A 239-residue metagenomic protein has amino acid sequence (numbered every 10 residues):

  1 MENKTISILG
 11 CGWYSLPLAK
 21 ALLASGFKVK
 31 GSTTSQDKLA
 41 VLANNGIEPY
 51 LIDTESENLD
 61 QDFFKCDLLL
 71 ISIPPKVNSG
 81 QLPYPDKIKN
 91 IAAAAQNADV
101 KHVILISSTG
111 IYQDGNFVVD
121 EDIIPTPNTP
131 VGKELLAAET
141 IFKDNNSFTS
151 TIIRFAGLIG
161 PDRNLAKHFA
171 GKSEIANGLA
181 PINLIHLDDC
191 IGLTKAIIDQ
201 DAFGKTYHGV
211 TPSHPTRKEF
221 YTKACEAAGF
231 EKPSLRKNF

Functional and structural regions predicted by a protein language model:
I6-G10: Conserved N-terminal Rossmann-fold NAD(P)-binding element of oxidoreductases
S15-L16: N-terminal Rossmann-fold NAD(P) dinucleotide-binding loop
N45-C66: Conserved Rossmann-fold cofactor-binding substructure of NAD(P)-dependent oxidoreductases
C66-I104: NAD(P)-cofactor binding segment of oxidoreductase domains
N90-N128: Conserved Rossmann-fold NAD(P)-dependent oxidoreductase catalytic core, especially the SDR/UDP-sugar
A137-P161: Conserved beta-loop-beta element that borders a ligand/cofactor-binding pocket
F155-L158, N164-H168, I175-I198: Substrate-positioning beta->alpha
L193-F239: Mid/C-terminal beta-alpha module of Rossmann-like enzyme folds, strongest in SDR-family dehydrogenases/epimerases
